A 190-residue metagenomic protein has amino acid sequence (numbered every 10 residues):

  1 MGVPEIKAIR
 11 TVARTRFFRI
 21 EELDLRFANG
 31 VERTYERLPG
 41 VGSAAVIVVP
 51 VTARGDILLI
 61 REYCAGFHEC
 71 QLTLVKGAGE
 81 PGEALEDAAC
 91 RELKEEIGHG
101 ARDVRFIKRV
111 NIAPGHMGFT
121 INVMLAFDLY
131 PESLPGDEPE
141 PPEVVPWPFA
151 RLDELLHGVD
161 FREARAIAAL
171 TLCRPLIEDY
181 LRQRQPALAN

Functional and structural regions predicted by a protein language model:
M1-T15: Extreme N-terminal tail/first-helix region
I9-T11, L38, K108-A113: Short, solvent-exposed loop/turn elements at beta->coil junctions and helix N-caps that rim active or binding pockets
V12-I47, A53: Acidic, metal-coordinating catalytic segment for phosphate/diphosphate chemistry, firing primarily on the Nudix
L38, G42-K76: A glycine-rich, hydrophobic loop/mini-helix early in the fold
A44-I47, T52, G77-R165, R184-N190: Unchanged
C173-P186: Short helix-capping/linker segments at secondary-structure and domain boundaries
